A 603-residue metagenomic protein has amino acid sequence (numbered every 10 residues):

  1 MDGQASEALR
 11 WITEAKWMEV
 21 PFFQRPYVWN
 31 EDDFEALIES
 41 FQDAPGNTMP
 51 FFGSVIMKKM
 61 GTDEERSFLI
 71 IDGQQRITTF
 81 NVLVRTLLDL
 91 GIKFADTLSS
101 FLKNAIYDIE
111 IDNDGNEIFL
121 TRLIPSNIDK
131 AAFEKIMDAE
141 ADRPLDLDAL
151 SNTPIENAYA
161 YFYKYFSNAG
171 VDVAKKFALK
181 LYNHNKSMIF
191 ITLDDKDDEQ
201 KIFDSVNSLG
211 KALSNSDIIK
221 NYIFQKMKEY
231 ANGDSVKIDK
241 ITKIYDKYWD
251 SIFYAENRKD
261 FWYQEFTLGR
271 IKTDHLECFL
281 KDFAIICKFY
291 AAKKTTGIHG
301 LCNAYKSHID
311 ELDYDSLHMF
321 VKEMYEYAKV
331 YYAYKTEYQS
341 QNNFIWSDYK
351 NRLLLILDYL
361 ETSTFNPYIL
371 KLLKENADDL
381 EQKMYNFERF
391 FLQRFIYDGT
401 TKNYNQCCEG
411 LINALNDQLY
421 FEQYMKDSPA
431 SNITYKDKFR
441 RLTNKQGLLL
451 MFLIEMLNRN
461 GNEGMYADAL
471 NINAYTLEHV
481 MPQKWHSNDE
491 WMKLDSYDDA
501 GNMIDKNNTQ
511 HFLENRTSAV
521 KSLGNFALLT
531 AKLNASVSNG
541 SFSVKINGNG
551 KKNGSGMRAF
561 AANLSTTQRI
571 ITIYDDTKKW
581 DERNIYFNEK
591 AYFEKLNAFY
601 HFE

Functional and structural regions predicted by a protein language model:
M1-K294, T401, C408, R516 (+1 more regions): Glycine- and hydrophobic-rich flexible loops that cap the catalytic core of alpha/beta enzyme folds
E7-A15, G46-E64, V171-K180, Y331-D348 (+3 more regions): Active-site-adjacent bridging/hinge elements
E39-R66, T296, E409-T566: Betabetaalpha-Me/HNH-type nuclease active-site subdomain
F68-R76, A178-N183, I191-D198, I345 (+5 more regions): Secondary-structure capping and boundary motifs in well-ordered enzyme cores
V82, Q200-D204, N366-K371, R389-L392 (+1 more regions): Contiguous, well-ordered alpha-helical segments that form the cores/surfaces of helical PPI scaffolds
A169-A174, Y182-K186, W346-I356, T434-K436 (+3 more regions): Active-site-adjacent structural elements in folded domains
Q200, I218, Y349-L353, P367 (+3 more regions): Secondary-structure-rich domain cores
S216-I219, K226-N458: A cross-family structural signal marking well-folded subdomains
